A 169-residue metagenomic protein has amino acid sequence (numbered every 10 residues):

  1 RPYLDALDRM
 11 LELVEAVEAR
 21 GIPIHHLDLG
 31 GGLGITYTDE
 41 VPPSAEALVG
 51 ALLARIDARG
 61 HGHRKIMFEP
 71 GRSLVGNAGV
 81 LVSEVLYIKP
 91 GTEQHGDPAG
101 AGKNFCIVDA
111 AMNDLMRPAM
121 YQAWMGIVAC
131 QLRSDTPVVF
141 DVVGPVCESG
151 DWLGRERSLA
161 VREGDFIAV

Functional and structural regions predicted by a protein language model:
R1-K89, L153, S158-L159: Active-site loop/helix belt of alpha/beta enzymes
A51, G62-V169: Charged (often Lys/Glu-rich) extended helix/loop segments that serve as interaction or gating elements
